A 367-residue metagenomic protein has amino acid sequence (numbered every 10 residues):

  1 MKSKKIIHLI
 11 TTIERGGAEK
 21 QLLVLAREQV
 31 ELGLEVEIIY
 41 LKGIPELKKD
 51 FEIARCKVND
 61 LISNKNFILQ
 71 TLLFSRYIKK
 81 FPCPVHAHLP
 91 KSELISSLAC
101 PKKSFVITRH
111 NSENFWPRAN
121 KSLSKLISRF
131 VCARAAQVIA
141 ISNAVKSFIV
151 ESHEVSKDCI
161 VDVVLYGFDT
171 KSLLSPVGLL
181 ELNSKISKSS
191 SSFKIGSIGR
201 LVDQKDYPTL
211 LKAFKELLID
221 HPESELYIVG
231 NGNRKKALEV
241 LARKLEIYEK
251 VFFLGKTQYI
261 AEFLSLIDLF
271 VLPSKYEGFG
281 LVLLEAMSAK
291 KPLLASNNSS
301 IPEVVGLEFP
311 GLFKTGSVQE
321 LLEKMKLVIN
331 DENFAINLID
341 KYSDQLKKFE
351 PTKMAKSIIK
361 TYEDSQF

Functional and structural regions predicted by a protein language model:
H8-I68, V145-F148, E154, C159-I160 (+1 more regions): N-terminal strand-loop element at the rim of the active site of nucleotide-sugar-dependent glycosyltransferases
G16-R27, F193, S197-E216, P222 (+4 more regions): A conserved mid-protein helix/loop that constitutes part of the nucleotide-sugar donor-binding site
Y40, P292-A295: Short hydrophobic beta-strand element within catalytic cores of glycosyltransferases and related nucleotide-activated
A87-E93, R109: Short His-centered aromatic/hydrophobic patch
A135-I160, F168-S172: A short, active-site helix/loop in glycosyltransferases that binds the activated sugar's phosphate group
E239-G255: Nucleotide-activated donor-binding/catalytic signature segment of Leloir-type glycosyltransferases, i.e., the conserved
K256, K275: Aromatic "clamp/platform" in nucleotide-sugar-dependent glycosyltransferases that forms part of the donor/acceptor
L307-V318, L327-N333: Conserved acidic donor-binding segment of nucleotide-sugar-dependent glycosyltransferases
